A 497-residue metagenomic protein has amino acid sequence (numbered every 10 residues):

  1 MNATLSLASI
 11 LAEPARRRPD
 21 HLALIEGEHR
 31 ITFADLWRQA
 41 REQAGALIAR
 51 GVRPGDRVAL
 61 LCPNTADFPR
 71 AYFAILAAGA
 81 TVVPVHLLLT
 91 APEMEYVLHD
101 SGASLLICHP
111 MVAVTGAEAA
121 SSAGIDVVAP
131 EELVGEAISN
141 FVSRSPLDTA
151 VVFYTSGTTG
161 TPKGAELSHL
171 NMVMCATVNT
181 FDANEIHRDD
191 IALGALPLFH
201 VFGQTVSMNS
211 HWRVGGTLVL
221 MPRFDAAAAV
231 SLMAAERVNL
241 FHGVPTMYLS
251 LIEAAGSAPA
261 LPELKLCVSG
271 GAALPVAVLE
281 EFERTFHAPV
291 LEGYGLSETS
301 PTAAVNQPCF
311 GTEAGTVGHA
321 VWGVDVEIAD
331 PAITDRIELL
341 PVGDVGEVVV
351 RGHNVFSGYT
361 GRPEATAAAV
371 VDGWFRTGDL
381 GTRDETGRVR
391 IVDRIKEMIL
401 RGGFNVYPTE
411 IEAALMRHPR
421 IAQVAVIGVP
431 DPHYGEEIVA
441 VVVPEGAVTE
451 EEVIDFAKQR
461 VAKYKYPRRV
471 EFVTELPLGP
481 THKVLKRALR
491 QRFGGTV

Functional and structural regions predicted by a protein language model:
A3-T4, A12, D20-T65, P69-F73 (+1 more regions): Conserved AMP-binding/adenylate-forming core of the ANL superfamily
L5, P19-D20, E136-Y154, T161 (+2 more regions): Conserved pre-ATP/AMP-binding loop-to-beta segment of ANL
A44, R57, P63-V83, L87-A91 (+4 more regions): A short helix-loop-beta submotif of the ANL/AMP-binding
A49-R50, A77-R144, E445-G446, Q459: Structural core segment of the AMP-binding/adenylate-forming
P63, C108-T115, L196, P222-D225 (+4 more regions): Adenylate-forming
L89, F241, G352, S357-G358 (+5 more regions): AMP-binding/adenylate-forming catalytic core of the ANL superfamily
V173-I191, F199-L240, A254-A255: Conserved AMP-binding/adenylation subdomain of ANL enzymes
D190, G216, C267, L274-L291 (+3 more regions): Conserved AMP-binding/adenylate-forming
